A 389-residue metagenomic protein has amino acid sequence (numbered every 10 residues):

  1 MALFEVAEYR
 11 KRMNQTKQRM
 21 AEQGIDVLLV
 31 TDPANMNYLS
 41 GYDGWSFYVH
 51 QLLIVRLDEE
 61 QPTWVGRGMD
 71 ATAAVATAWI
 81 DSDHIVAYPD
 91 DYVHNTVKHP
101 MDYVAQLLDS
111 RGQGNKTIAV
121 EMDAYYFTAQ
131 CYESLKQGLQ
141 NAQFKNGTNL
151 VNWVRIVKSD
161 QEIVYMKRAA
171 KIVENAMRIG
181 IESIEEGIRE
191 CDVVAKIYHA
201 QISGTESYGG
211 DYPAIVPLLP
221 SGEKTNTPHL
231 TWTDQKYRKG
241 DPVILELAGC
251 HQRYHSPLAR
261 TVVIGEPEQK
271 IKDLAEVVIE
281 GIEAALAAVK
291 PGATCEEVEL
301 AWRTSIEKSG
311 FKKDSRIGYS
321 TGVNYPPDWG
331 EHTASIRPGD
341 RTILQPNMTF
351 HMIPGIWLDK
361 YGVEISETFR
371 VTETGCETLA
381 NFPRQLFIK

Functional and structural regions predicted by a protein language model:
M1-K389: Active-site neighborhoods and metal-handling regions in enzymes and metal-associated proteins
